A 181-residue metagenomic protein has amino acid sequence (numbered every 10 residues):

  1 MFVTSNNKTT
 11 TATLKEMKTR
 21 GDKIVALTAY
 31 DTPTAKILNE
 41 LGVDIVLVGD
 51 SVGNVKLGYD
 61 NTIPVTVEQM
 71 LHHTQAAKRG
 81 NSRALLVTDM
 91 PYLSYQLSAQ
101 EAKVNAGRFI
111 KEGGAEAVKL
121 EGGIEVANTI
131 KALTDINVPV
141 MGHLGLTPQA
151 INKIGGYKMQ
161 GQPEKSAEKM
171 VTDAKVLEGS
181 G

Functional and structural regions predicted by a protein language model:
F2-S180: Alpha/beta enzyme core
